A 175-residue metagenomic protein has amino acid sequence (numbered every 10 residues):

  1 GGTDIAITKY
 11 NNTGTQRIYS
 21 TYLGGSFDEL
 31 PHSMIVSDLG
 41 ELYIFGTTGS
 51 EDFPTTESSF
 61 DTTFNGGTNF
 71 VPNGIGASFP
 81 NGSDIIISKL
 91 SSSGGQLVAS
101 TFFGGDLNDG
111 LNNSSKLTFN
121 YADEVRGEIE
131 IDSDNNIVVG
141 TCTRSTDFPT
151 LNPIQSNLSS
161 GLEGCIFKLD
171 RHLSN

Functional and structural regions predicted by a protein language model:
G1-N175: A sequence-level/structural motif corresponding to short, flexible coil/turn segments enriched in small polar residues
